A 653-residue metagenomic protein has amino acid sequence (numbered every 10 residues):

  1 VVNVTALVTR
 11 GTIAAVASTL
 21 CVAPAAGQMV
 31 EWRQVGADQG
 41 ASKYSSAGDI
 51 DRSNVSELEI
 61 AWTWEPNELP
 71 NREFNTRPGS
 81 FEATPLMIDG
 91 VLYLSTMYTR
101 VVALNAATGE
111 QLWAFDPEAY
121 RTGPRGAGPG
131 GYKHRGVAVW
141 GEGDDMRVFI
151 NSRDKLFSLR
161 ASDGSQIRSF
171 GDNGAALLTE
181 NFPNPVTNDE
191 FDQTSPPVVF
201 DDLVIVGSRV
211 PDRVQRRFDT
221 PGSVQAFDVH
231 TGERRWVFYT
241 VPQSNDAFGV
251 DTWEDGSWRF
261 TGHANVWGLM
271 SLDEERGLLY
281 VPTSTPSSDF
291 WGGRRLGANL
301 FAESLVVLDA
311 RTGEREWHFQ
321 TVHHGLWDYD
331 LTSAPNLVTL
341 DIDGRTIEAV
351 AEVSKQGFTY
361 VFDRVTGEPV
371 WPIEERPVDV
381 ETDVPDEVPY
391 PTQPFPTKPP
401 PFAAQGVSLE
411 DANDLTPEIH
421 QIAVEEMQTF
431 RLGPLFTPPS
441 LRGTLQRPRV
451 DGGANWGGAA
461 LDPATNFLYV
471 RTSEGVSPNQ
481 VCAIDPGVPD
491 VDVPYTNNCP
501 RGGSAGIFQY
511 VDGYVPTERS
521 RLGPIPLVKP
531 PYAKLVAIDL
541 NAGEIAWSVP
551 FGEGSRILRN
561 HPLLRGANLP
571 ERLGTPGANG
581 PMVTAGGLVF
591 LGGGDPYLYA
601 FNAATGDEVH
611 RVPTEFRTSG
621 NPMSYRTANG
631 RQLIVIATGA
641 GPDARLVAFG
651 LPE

Functional and structural regions predicted by a protein language model:
V1-A15: Bacterial N-terminal signal peptides that target proteins for export
R10, S18-A26: C-terminal segment of classical bacterial N-terminal signal peptides
G27-L69, T84-M87, L535-V536: Mature N-terminal segment immediately following signal peptide/propeptide cleavage in secreted/periplasmic
W32-G36, R77-R100, G128-L156, D189-R216 (+11 more regions): Repeat-blade elements of multi-bladed beta-propeller folds
D38, N67-P70, S244, T285-S287 (+1 more regions): Active-site/binding-pocket entry motifs
G40-I50, D154-L156, R160, P448 (+2 more regions): Short aromatic-glycine motifs in intrinsically disordered, low-complexity regions
S53-L69, V101-A127, L156-N188, S223-F260 (+8 more regions): Extracytoplasmic/lumenal domain signature
Q393-G475, D485-P486, K534-A537: Long, low-complexity segments enriched in small/aliphatic residues
